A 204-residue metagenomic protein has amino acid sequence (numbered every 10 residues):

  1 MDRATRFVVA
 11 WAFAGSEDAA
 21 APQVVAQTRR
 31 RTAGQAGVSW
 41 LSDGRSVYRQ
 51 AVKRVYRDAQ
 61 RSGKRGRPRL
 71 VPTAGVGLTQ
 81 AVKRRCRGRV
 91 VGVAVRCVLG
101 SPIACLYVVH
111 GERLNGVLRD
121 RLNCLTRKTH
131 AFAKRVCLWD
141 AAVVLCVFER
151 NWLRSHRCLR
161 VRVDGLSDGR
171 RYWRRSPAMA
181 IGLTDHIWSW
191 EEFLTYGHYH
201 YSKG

Functional and structural regions predicted by a protein language model:
M1-G204: Residue-level recognition of single "structural anchor" positions that define or cap local secondary structure
